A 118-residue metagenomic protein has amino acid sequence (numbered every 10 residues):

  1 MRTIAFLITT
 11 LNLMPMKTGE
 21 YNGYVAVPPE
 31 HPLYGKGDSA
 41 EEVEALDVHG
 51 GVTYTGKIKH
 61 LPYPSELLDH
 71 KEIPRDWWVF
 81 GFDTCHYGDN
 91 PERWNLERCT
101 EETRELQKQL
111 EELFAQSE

Functional and structural regions predicted by a protein language model:
M1-E118: Acidic interaction surfaces
